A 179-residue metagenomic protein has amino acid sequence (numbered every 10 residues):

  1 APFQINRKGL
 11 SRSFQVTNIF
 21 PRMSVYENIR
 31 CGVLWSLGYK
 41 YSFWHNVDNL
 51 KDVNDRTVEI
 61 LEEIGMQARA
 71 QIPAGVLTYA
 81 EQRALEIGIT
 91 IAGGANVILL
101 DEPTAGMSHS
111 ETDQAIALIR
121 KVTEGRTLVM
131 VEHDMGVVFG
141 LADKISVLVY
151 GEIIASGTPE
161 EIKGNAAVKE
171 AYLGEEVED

Functional and structural regions predicted by a protein language model:
A1-D179: Glycine-rich phosphate-binding loops of nucleotide-dependent enzymes
